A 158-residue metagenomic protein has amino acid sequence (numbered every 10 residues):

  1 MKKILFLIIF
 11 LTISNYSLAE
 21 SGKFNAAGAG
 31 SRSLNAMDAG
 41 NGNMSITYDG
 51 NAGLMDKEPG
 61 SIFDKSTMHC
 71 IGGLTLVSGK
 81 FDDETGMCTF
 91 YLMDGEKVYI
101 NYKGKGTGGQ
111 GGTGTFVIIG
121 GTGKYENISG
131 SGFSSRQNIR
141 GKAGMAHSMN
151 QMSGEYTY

Functional and structural regions predicted by a protein language model:
I4-I13: Sec-dependent N-terminal signal peptides
I13-A19: Sec/Tat signal peptide C-region and signal peptidase I cleavage site
A19-Y158: Beta-strand-enriched cores of mature, soluble protein domains
